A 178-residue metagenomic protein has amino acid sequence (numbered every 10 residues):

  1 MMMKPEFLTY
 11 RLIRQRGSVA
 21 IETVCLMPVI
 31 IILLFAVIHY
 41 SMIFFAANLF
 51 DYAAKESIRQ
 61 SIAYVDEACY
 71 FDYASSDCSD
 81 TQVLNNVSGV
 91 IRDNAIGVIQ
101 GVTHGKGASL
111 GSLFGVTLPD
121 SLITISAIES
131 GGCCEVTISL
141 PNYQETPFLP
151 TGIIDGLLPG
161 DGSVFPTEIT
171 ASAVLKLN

Functional and structural regions predicted by a protein language model:
M1-R16: N-terminal leader/signal peptides at the extreme start of proteins
M2-P5, E56, Q60-N178: Short, conserved structural patches
R11-L12, L49, A53: Conserved short hydrophobic patches within well-ordered secondary structure
I13-M42: N-terminal single-pass transmembrane signal-anchor helix
V24, S41, A54-S61: Small-residue (primarily alanine) positions within well-ordered alpha-helices, especially packing/interaction faces
H39-D51: Membrane-proximal amphipathic alpha-helices that sit immediately adjacent to an N-terminal transmembrane/signal-anchor
